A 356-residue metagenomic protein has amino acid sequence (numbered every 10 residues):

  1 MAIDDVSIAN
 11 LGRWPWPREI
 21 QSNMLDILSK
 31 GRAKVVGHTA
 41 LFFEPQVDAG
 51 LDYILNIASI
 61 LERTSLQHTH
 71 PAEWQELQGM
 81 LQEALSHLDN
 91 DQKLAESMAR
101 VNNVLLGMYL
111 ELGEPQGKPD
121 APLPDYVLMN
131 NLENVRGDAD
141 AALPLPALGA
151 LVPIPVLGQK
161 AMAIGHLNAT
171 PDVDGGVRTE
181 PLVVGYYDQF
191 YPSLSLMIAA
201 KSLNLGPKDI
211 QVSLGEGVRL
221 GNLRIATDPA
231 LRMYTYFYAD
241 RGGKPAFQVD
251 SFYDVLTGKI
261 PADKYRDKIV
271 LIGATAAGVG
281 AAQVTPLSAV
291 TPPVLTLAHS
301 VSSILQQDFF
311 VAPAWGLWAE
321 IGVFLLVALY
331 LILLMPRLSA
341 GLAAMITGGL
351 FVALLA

Functional and structural regions predicted by a protein language model:
A2-R224, A262-L342: Non-transmembrane functional regions of envelope-associated proteins
P122, Y187, A230-Y234, Q248 (+1 more regions): A general marker of short, structured functional hotspots
G158-G165, D228, Y236, V255-L256: Extracytoplasmic
A226-S251: Active-site Gly/Thr loop motif
Y253-A262: Surface-exposed ligand/attachment interfaces on beta-rich extracellular proteins
A343-V352: Central hydrophobic cores of alpha-helical transmembrane segments in multi-pass integral membrane proteins
L355-A356: Transmembrane helix-loop junctions at the membrane interface of multipass transporters and ion channels
